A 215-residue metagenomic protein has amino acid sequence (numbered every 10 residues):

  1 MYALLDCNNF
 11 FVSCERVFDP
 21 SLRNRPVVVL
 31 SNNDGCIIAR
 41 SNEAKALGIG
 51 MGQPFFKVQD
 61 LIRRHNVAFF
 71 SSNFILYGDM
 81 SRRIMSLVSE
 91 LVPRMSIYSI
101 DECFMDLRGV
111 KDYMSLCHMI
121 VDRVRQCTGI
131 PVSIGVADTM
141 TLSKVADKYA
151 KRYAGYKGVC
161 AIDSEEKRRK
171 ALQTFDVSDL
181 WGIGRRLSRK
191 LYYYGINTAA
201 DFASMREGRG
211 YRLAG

Functional and structural regions predicted by a protein language model:
M1-I100, F104, V110: Residues that scaffold, gate, or flank divalent-cation-dependent active/transport sites
C14-R16, A39-N42, S143-A150, Y193 (+1 more regions): Short acidic, glycine/serine/threonine-rich loops at helix termini
F70-S81, A200-G215: Alpha-helical interaction/regulatory segments in DNA maintenance proteins
R83, L87-L91, M119-T128, K190 (+2 more regions): Generic non-transmembrane alpha-helical segments
M105-V121, G195: Catalytic palm subdomain of template-directed nucleic-acid polymerases, centered on the conserved carboxylate motif
M114-S178: Long, highly charged, low-complexity intrinsically disordered interaction regions that mediate electrostatic DNA/RNA
